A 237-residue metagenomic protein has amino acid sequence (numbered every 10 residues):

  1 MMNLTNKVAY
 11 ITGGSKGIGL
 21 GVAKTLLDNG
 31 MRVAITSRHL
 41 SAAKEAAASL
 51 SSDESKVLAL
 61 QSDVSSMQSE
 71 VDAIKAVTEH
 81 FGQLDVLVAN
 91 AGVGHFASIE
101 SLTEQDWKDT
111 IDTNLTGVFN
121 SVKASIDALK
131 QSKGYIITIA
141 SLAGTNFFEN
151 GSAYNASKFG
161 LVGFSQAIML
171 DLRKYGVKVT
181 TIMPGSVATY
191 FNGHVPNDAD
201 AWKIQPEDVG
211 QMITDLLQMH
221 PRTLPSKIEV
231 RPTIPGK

Functional and structural regions predicted by a protein language model:
V8, S15-G17: Conserved glycine-rich cofactor-binding loop
N29-E45: Conserved glycine-rich Rossmann-like NAD(P)H-binding loop of the short-chain dehydrogenase/reductase
L40, Q61-A73, E104: The beta1-alpha1 cofactor-binding region of Rossmann-like NAD(H)/NADP(H)-dependent oxidoreductases
S98-I99, D106-K108: Substrate-binding pocket helix/loop in short-chain dehydrogenase/reductase
V122, S157: Active-site helix of classical SDR
S141: Residue(s) in the substrate-gating loop at a strand-loop-helix junction that position the organic substrate next
V177, T181-I182, T189, D198-K237: C-terminal helical subdomain
